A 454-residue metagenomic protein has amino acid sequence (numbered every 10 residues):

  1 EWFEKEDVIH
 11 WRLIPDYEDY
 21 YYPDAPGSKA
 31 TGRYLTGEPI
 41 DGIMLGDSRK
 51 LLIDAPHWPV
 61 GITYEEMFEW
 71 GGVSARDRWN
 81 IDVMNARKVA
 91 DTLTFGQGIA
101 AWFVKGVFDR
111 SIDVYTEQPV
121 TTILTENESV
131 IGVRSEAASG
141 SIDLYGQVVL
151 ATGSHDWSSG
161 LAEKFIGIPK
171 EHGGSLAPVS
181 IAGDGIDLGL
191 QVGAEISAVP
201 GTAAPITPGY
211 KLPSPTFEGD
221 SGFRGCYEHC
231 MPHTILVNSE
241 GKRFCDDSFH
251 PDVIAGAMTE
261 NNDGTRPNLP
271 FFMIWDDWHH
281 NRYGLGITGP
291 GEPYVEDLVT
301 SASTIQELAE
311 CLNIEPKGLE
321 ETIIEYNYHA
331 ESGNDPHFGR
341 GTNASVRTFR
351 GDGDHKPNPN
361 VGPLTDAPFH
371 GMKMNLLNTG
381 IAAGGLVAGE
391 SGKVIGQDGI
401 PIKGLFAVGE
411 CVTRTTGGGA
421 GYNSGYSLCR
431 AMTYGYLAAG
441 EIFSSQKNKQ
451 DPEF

Functional and structural regions predicted by a protein language model:
E1-A138, S159-G160, G209-K211, I323 (+1 more regions): Conserved redox-cofactor binding core of oxidoreductases
M44-V73, I186-G318: An anion/pyrophosphate-binding glycine-rich loop and adjacent beta-alpha core in soluble alpha-beta enzymes
A90-Q97, D109, S139-S214, G392 (+3 more regions): Glycine-rich loop(s) and the adjacent beta-strand/alpha-helix scaffold that form part
T122, G318-T415: A glycine-rich dinucleotide-binding beta-alpha-beta segment and adjacent secondary-structure elements that constitute
V130, R243, V394-I395: Hydrophobic "anchor" residues
G140-V148, T288-E292, G380-K449, E453-F454: C-terminal structured subdomain/cap of oxidoreductase catalytic cores
D156-A162, R282-L285, R414-G417: Short acidic/His/Gly/Ser-rich catalytic and metal-binding motifs that mark active-site loops of diverse hydrolases
P178, H229-M231, G380-A382: Short, small/polar residue-rich loop motifs at catalytic or cofactor-binding pockets
